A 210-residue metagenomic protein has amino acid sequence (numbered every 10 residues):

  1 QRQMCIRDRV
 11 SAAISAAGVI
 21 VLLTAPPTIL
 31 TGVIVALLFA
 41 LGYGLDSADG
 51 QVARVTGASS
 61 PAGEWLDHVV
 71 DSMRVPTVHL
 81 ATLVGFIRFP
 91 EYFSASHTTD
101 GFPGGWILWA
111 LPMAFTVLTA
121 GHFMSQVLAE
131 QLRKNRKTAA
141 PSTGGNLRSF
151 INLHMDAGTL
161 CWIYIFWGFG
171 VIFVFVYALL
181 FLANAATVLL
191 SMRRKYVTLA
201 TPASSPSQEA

Functional and structural regions predicted by a protein language model:
R2-C5: Short, small-residue-biased leader/transition segments that mark boundaries at the very start of proteins
R7-A62, H79: Membrane-embedded alpha-helical segments that form the functional core of polytopic membrane enzymes, especially those
R7-D8, E64, V171-V174: Short, solvent-exposed positions on alpha-helices
V10, I34, L38, L66 (+2 more regions): Hydrophobic core positions of alpha-helical segments in small-molecule transporters and transporter systems
P61-V69: Membrane-interface alpha-helices at helix entry/exit sites of multi-pass transporters
V69-A210: A feature for the membrane-embedded catalytic helix bundles of lipid/isoprenoid biosynthetic enzymes
